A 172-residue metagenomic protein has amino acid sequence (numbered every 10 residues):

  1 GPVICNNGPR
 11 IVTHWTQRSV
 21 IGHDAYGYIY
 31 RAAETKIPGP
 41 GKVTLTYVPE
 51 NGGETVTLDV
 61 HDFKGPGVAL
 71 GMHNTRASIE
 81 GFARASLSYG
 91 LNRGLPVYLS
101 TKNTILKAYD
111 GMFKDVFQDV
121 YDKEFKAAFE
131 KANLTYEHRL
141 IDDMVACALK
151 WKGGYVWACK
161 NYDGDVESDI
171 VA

Functional and structural regions predicted by a protein language model:
G1-T55, V68, Y162-V166: N-terminal glycine-rich phosphate/adenylate-binding segment common to multiple enzyme folds
R18, G94-Y98, Y155-W157: Beta-sheet entry/capping signal
R31-K36, A108-F113, A148-W151, S168-A172: Short acidic, glycine/serine/threonine-rich loops at helix termini
P38-V43, F117-D119, Y155-W157: Short, low-complexity, polar/charged sequence segments that are solvent-exposed and flexible
L45-I141: Glycine-rich phosphate/diphosphate-binding loop of Rossmann-like nucleotide-binding domains
E124-A172: Glycine-rich phosphate-binding loop
